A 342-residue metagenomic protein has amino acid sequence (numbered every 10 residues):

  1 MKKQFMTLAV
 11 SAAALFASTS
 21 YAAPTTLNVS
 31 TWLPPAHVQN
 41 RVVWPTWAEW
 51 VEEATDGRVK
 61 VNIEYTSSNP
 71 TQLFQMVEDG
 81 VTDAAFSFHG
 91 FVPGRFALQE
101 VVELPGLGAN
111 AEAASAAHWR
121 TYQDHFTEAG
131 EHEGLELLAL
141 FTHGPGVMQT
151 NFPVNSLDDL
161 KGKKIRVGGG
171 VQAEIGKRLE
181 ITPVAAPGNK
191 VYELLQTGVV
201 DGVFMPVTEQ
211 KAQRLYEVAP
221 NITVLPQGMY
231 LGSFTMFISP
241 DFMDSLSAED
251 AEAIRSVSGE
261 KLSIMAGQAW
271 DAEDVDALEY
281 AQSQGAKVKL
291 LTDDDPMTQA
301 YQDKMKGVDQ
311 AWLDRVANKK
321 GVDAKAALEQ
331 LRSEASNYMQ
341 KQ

Functional and structural regions predicted by a protein language model:
M1-L8: Bacterial N-terminal signal peptides that target proteins for export
V10-F16: Hydrophobic alpha-helical targeting segments used for export or membrane insertion
F16-A22: Sec/Tat signal peptide C-region and signal peptidase I cleavage site
A23-A114, Y122-H125, G130-Q342: N-terminal secretory/targeting leader peptides
